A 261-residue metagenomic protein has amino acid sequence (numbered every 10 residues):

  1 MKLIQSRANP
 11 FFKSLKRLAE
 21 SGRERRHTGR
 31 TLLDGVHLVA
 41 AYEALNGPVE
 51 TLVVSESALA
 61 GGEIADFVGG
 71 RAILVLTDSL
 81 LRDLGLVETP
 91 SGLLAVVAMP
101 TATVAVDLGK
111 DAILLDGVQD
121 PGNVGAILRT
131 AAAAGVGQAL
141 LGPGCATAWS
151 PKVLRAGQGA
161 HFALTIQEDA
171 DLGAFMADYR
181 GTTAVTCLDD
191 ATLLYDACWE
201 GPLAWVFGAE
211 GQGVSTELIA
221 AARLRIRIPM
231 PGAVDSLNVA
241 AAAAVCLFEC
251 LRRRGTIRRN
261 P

Functional and structural regions predicted by a protein language model:
M1-G61, C145-A146: Boundary-proximal intrinsically disordered activation/regulatory segments immediately upstream of a helical core
K2-S6, A72-T77, L164-L172: Short acidic-hydrophobic, aromatic-tinged amphipathic segments that line or gate anion-handling sites
G35, D120-A126, L237-A242: Amphipathic alpha-helical repeat scaffolds
A44, V96-D190: RNA substrate-binding interface of SAM-dependent RNA methyltransferases
A60-G70, L218: Short, aromatic/basic amphipathic alpha-helical patches
V68-V96: Glycine/small-residue-rich loop that forms an oxyanion/phosphate-binding "nest" at active or ligand-binding sites
A95, A132-A134, C145-F162, T216-P261: Structured adenosyl-cofactor binding patch, chiefly the S-adenosyl-L-methionine
A184-G232: Active-site/ligand-binding-proximal alpha/beta "capping" segment
